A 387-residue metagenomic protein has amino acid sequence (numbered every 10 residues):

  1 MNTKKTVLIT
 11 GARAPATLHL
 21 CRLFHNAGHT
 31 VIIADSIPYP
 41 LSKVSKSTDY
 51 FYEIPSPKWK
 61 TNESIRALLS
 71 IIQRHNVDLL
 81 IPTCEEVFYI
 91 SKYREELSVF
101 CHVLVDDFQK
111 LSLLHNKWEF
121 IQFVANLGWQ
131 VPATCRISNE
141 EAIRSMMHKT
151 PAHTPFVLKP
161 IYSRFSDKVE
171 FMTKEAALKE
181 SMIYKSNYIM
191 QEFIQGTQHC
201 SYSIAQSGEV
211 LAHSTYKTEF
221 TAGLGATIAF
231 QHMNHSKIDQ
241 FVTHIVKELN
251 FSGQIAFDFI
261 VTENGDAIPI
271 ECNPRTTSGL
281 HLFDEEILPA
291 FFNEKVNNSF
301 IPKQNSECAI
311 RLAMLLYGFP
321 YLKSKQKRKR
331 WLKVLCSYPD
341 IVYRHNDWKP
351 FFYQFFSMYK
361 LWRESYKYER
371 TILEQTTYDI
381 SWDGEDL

Functional and structural regions predicted by a protein language model:
M1-V105: ATP-binding N-terminal substructure of ATP-dependent carboxylate-amine bond-forming enzymes
T30-I32, V131-P132, Y188: Hydrophobic anchor at the start of a short beta-strand that flanks the dinucleotide cofactor-binding loop
I71-V77, T150-A152, Y184: Glycine-rich phosphate-binding loop signature in dinucleotide/nucleotide-binding domains
L97-E170: A conserved helix-loop-beta module that forms one wall/lid of the active-site cleft in ATP-utilizing catalytic domains
E170-Q240, I260-I268: Phosphate-binding site of ATP-dependent enzymes
F220-L224, A229, N273-D284: Glycine-rich phosphate/pyrophosphate-binding beta-alpha loops
L249-L282: Conserved metal-phosphate-binding beta-hairpin within the catalytic cores of diverse ATP-dependent phosphoryl-transfer
F291-L387: Peripheral (often C-terminal) accessory segments that flank ATP-dependent C-N-forming ligase machineries
